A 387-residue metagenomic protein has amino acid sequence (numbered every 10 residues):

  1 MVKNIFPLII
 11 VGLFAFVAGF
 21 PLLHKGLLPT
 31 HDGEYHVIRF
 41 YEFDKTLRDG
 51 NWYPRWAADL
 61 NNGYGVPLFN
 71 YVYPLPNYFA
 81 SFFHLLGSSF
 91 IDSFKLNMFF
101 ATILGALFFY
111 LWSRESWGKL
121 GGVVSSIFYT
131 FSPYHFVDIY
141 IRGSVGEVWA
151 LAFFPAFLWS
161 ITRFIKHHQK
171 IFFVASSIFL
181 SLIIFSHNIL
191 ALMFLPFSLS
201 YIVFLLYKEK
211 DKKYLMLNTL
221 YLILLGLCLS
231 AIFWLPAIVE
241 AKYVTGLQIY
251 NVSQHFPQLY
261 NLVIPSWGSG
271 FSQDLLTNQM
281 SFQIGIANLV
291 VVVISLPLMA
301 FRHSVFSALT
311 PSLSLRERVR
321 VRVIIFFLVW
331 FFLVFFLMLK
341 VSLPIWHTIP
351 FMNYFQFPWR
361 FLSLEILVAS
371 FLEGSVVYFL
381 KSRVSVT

Functional and structural regions predicted by a protein language model:
M1-L309, R322-T387: Membrane-embedded transmembrane-helix bundle of lipid-linked glycan/lipid transferases
S312-S314: Short, low-complexity intrinsically disordered segments enriched in A/P/G/S/L with frequent Arg, especially at protein
R316-R318: Glycine-biased, low-complexity coil/linker segments
